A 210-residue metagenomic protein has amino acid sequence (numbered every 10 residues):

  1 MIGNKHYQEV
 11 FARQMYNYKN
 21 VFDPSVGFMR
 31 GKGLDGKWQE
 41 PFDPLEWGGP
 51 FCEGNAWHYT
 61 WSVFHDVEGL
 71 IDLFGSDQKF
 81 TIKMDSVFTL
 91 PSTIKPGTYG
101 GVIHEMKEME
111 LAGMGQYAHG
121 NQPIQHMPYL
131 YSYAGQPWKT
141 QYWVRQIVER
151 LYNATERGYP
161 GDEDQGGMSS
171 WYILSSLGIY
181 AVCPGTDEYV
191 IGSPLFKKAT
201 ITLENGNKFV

Functional and structural regions predicted by a protein language model:
M1-L195, A199-K208: Active-site core of glycosidic bond-cleaving carbohydrate-active enzymes
